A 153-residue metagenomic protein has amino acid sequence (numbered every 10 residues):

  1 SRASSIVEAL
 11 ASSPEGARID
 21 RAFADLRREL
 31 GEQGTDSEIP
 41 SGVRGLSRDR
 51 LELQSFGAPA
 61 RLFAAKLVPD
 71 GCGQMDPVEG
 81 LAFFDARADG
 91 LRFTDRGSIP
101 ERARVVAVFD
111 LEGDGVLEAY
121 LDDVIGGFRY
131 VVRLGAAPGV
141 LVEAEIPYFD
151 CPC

Functional and structural regions predicted by a protein language model:
S1-S4, E52-S55, L67-G73, P77-E79 (+1 more regions): Generic signature of mature, soluble extracytoplasmic domains
S1-V43, L121-C153: Acidic, small-residue rich beta-repeat scaffolds with periodic aromatic anchors
S47-G57, A103-L111: Beta-propeller blade termini
G57-L67, E112-D123: Acidic/hydrophobic-patterned starts of short beta strands in beta-sheet-rich repeat architectures
G73-F83, G127-R133: Structural motif
F84-R87, E112, V131-A136: Short beta-strand segments and strand-loop junctions that repeat across beta-rich extracellular domains
A88-L91, P138-V140: Residue-level signal for glycine
F93-S98: A short beta-strand motif characteristic of beta-propeller blades
